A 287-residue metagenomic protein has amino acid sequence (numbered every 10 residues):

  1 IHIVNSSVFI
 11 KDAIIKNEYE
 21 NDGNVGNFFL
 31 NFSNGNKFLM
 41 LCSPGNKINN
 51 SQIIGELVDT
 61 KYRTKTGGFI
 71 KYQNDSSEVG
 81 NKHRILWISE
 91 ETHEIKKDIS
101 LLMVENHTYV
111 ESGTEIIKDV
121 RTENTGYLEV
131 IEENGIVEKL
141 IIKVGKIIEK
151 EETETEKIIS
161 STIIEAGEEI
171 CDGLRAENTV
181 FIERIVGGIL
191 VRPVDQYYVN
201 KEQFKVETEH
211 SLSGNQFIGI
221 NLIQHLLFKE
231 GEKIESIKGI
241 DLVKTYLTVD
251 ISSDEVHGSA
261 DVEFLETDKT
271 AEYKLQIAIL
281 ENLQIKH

Functional and structural regions predicted by a protein language model:
I1-H287: Intrinsically disordered, low-complexity regulatory segments
